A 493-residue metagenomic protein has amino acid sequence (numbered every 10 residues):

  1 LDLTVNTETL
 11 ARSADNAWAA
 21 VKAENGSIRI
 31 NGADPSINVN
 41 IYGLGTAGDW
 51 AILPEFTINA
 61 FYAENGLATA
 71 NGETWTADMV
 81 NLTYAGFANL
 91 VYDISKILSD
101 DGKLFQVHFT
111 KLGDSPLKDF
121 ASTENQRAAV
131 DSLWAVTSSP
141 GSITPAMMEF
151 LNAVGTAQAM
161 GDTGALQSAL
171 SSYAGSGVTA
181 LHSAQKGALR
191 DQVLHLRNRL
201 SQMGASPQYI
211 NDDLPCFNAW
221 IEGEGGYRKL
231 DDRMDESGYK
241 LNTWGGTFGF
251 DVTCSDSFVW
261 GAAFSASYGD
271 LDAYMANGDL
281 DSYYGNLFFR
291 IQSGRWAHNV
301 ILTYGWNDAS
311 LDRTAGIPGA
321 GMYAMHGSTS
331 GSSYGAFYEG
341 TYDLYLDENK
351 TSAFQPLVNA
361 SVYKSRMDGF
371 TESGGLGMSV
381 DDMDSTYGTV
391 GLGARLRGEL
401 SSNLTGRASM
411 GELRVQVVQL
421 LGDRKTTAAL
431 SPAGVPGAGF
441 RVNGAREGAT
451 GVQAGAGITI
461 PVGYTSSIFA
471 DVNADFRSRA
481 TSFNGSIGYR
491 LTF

Functional and structural regions predicted by a protein language model:
L1, I28, I58-A60, V107 (+5 more regions): Residue-level detector of buried hydrophobic side-chain packing in well-ordered secondary-structure elements
L1-N59, E64-N65, K111: Extracellular beta-strand/loop-rich repeat segments of large surface/secreted proteins
G45-E55, A60-L112, D212, D232: Solvent-exposed adhesion/ligand-recognition segments of exported proteins
L90-L151: Charged, amphipathic alpha-helical linkers/stalks
A146-K350, F469-T492: Outer membrane beta-barrel translocator domains of Type V secretion systems
R233-L241, Y274-A276, D308-S330, R366-T386 (+1 more regions): Solvent-exposed, glycine/polar-rich loop segments of beta-barrel outer-membrane systems
N286, K364, S379-F493: Outer membrane beta-barrel transmembrane domains
G305, Y342-L344, S352-M367: Solvent-exposed flexible segments
